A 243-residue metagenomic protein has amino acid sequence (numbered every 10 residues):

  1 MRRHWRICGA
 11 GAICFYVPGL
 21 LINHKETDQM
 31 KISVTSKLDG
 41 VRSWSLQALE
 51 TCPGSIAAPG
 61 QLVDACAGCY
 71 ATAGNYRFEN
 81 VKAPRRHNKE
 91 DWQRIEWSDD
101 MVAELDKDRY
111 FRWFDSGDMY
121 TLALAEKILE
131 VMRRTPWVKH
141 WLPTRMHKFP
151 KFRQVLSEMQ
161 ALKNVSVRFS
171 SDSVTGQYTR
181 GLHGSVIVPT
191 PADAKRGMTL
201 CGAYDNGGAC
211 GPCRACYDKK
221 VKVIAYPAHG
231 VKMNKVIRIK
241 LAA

Functional and structural regions predicted by a protein language model:
W5-A243: Class I S-adenosyl-L-methionine
